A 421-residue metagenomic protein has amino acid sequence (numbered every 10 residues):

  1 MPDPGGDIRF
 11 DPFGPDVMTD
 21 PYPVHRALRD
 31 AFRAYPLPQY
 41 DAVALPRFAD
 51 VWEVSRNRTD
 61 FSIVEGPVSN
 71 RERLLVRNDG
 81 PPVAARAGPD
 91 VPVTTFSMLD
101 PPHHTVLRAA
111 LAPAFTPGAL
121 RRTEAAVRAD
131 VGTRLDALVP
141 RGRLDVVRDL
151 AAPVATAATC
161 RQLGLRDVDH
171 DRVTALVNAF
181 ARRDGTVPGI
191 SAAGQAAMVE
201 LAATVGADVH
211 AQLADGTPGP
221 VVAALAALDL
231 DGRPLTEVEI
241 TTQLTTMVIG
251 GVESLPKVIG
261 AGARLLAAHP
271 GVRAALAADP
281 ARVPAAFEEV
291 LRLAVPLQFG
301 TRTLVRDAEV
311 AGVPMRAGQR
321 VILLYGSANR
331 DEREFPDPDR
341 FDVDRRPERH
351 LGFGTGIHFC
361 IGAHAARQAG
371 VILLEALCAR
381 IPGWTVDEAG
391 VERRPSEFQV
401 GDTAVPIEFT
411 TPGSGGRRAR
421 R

Functional and structural regions predicted by a protein language model:
M1-R421: Cytochrome P450
